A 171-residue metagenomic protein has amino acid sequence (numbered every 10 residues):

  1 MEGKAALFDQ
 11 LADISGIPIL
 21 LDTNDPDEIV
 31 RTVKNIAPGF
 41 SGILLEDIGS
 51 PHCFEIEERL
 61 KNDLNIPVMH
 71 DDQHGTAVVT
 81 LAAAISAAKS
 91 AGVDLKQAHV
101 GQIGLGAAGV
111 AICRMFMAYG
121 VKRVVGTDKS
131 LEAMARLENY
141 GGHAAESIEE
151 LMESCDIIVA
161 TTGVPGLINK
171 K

Functional and structural regions predicted by a protein language model:
M1-A12, V78-G163: Glycine-rich phosphate/diphosphate-binding loop of Rossmann-like nucleotide-binding domains
M1-H99: Glycine/serine-rich phosphate-binding loop and adjoining beta1-alpha1 elements at the start of nucleotide-handling
D27, P51-F54, E132-A135, E149-E150 (+1 more regions): Generic alpha-helical secondary structure signal
D47-I48, T162-V164: Short glycine-/small-residue-rich Rossmann-like dinucleotide-binding loops
P51, G109, P165-I168: Glycine-rich nucleotide phosphate-binding loop and flanking beta-alpha elements of Rossmann-like dinucleotide-binding
I56-D63, I148, M152-C155, P165-K171: Rossmann-fold NAD(P) dinucleotide-binding segment
